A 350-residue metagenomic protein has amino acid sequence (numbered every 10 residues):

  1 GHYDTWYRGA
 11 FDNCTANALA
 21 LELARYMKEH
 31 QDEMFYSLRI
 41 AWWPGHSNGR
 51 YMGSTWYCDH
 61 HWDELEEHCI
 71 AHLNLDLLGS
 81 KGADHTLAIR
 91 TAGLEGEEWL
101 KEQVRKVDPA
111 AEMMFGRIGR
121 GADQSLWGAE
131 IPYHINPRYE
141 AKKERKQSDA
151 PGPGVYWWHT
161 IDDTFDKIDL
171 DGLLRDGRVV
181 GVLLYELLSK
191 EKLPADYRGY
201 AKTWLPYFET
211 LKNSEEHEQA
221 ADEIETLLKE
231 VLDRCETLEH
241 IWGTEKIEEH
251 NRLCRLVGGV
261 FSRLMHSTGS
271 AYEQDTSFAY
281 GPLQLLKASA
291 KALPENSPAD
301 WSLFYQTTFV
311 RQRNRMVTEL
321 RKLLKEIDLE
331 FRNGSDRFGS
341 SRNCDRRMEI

Functional and structural regions predicted by a protein language model:
G1-I350: Secretory-pathway/membrane protein signature
